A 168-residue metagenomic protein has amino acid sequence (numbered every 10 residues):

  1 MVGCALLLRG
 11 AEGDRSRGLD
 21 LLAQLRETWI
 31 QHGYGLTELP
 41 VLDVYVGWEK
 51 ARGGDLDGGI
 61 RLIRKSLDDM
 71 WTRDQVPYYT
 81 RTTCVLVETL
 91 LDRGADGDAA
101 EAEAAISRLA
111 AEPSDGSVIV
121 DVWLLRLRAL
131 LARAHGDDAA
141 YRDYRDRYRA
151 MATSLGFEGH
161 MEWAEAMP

Functional and structural regions predicted by a protein language model:
M1-P168: Helix-coil-helix junctions within alpha-helical repeat/solenoid scaffolds
